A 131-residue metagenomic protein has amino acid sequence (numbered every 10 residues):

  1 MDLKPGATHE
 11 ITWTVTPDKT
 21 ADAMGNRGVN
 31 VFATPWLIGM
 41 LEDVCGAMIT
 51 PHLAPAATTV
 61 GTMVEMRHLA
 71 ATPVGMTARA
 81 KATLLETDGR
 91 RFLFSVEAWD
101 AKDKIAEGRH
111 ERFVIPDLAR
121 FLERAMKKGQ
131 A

Functional and structural regions predicted by a protein language model:
M1-A33: Catalytic strand-loop segment that frames the active site of acyl-thioester-processing enzymes
M1-L3, T50-L53, W99: Intrinsically disordered, low-complexity boundary segments flanking structured domains
H9-W13, V64-H68, A82, V96 (+1 more regions): A structural signal for short, well-ordered beta-strand segments
T34-I38: Conserved N-terminal beta-strand and adjoining loop/helix that marks the start of the Nudix/MutT-like hydrolase domain
G46-R79: Hydrophobic beta-strand-centered segment that forms part of the acyl-chain substrate-binding groove
V74, T83-A131: HotDog/MaoC-like acyl-thioester-processing domains
